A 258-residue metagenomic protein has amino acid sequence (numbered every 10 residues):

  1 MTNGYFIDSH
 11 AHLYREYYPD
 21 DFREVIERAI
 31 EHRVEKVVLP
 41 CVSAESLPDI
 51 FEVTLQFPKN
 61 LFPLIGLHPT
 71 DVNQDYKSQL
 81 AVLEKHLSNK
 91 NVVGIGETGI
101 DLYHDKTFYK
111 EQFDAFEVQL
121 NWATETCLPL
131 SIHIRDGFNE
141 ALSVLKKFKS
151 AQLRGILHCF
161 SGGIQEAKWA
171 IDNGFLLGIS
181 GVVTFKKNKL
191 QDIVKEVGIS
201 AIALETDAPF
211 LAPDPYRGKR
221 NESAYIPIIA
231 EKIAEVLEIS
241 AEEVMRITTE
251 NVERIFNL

Functional and structural regions predicted by a protein language model:
M1-L258: Mid-domain alpha/beta scaffold segments of enzyme catalytic cores
